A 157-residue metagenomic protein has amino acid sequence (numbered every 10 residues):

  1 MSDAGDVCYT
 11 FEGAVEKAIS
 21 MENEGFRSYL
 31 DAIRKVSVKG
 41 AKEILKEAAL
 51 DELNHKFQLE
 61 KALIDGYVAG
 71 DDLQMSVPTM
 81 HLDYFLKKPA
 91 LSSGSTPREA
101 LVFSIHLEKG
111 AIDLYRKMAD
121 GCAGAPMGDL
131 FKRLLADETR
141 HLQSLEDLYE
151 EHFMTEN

Functional and structural regions predicted by a protein language model:
M1-C8: A detector for short, charged/polar N-terminal pre-domain segments
C8-S20, K39-Q58, P97-L101, A125-R140: Alpha-helical scaffold segments that form or flank carboxylate-/histidine-based iron centers
V15-K17, L30-D31, D72-S76: N-terminal start-of-chain detector that recognizes signal peptides and the immediate post-cleavage beginning
A18-M21, S28, A32, L82-C122: Acidic/histidine-rich alpha-helical segments that form the ligand environment of transition-metal centers
K35: Short glycine/proline-centered loop/turn elements that form peptide/ligand docking sites
E43-T79, H141, L145-H152: Conserved alpha-helical segments that form or flank metal/cofactor-binding pockets of metalloenzymes
I64-R98, N157: Carboxylate-rich helix-loop segments that flank metal/cofactor sites and access channels in metalloenzymes
A111-T155: Preference for long, well-ordered alpha-helical segments
